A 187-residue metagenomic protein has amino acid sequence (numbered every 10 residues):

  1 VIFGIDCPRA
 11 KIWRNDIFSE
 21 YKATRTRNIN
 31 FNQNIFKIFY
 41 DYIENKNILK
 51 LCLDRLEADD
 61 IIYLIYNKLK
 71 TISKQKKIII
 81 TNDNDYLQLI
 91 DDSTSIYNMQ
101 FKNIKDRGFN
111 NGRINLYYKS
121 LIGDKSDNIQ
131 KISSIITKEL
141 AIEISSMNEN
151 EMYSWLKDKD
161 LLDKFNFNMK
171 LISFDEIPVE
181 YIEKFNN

Functional and structural regions predicted by a protein language model:
V1-I2, D6, I12-F18: Non-catalytic, usually N-terminal nucleic-acid engagement modules in DNA/RNA processing proteins
G4-P8, T81-N84: A short beta-strand-to-loop transition that corresponds to the Sensor-1 phosphate-sensing loop of AAA+ P-loop ATPases
R9-W13, D85-Q88: Short, active-site-adjacent cap segments at secondary-structure transitions
A23-N186: Extended two-metal-dependent nuclease catalytic cores across DNA- and RNA-processing enzymes
